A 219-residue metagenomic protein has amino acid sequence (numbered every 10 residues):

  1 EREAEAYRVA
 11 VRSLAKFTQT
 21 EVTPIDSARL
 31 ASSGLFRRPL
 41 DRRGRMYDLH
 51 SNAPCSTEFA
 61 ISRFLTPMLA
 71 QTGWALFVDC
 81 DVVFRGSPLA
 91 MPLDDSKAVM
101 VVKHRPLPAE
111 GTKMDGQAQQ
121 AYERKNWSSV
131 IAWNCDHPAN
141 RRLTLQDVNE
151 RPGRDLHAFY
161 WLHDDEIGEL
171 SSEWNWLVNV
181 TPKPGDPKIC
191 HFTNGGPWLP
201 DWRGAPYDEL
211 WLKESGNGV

Functional and structural regions predicted by a protein language model:
E1-A4, F77-D79, R85, A121: Generic detection of long, well-ordered alpha-helical segments
R2-A4, R8-V9, K16-D26, A31-R42 (+1 more regions): A glycosyltransferase accessory/donor-loop signature
A6, E58-F59, C80: Short, glycine/acidic-rich beta->alpha junctions
R8-R12, F64, D115-G116: Short alpha-helical segments and helix-capping/turn motifs at coil-helix boundaries
T23-L69: Active-site-proximal specificity loops/subdomain of glycosyltransferases
E58-A60, Y122-K125: A short catalytic or substrate-binding loop motif that flags glycine-/basic-rich loops and adjacent residues that bind
S62-L107: GT-A fold catalytic core of metal-dependent nucleotide-sugar glycosyltransferases, centered on the diacidic
A98-Y122, A132-C135: Short beta-strand-to-loop element that shapes/binds the nucleotide-sugar donor at the catalytic cleft/hinge
